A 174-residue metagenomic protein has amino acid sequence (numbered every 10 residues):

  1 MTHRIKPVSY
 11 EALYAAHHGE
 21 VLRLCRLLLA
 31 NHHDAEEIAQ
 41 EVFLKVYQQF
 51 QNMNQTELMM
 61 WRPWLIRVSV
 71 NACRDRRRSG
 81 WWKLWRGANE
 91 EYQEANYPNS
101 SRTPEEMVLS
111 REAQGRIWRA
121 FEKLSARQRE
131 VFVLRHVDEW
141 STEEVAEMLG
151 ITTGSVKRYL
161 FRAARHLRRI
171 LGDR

Functional and structural regions predicted by a protein language model:
M1-R23, H33-A39, Y47, R119: A short, charge-rich alpha-helical start-of-domain segment used by transcription regulators
T2-R4, F43-M60, S79-W81: Sigma70-family region 2
H18, L22, F43, S125 (+2 more regions): C-terminal flanking helix
E37-L44, Q48, M59-N71: Structural recognition of an alpha-helix C-terminal capping motif at a helix-to-coil junction
N52, R67-A88, S110: Arg/Lys-rich amphipathic alpha helix in sigma70-family domain 2
V70, R74, E143, E147-D173: DNA-recognition helix of helix-turn-helix
K83-S110, S141: Internal acidic/polar
V131-R135: A short pre-motif secondary-structure segment
